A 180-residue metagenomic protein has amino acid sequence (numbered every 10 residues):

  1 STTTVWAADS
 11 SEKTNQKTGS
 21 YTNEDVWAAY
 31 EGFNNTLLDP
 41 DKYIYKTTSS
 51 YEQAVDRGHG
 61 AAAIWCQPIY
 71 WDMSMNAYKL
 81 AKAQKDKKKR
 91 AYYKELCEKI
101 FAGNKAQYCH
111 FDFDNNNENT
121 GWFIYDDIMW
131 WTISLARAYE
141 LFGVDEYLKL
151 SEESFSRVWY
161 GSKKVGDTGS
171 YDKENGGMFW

Functional and structural regions predicted by a protein language model:
S1-W6: C-terminal segment of classical bacterial N-terminal signal peptides
A7-E118, D145-E174: Low-complexity, Ser/Thr/Pro/Gly-enriched N-terminal "stalk/linker" regions
S74-A77, S134-A138: The core hydrophobic/aromatic register in alpha-helical repeat solenoids, strongest for pentatricopeptide repeats
K82, A136-G143: Hydrophobic/aromatic side-chain positions at a characteristic register within alpha-helices of tetratricopeptide repeats
F111, W130, A138-E140: A short acidic, glycine/proline-enriched capping/turn motif at secondary-structure boundaries, especially helix N-cap
W122-L135, L150-S154, V158: Mobile, glycine-rich extracellular loop/lid and propeptide segments that shape or gate substrate/ligand access
F179-W180: Fold-core signature of tandem repeat domains
